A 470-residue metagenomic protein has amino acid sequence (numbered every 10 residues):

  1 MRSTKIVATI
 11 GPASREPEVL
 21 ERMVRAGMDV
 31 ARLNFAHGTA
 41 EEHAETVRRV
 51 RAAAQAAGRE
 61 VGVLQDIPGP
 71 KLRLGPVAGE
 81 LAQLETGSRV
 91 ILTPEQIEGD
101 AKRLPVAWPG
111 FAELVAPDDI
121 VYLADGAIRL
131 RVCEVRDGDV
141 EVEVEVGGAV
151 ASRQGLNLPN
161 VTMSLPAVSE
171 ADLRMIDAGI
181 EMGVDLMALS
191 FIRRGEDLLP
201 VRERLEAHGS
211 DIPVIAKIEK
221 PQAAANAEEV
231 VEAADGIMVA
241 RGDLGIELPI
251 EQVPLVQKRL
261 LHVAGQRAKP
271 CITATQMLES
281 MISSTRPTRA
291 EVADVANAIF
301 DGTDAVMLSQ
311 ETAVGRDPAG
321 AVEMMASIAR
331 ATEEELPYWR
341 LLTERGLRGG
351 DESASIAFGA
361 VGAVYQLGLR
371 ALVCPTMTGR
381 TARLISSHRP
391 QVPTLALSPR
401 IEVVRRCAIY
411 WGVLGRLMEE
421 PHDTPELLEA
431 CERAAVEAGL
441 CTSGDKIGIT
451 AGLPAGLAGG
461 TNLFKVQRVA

Functional and structural regions predicted by a protein language model:
M1-A470: Non-catalytic helical/linker scaffolds that mediate oligomerization, partner binding, and domain coupling around large
